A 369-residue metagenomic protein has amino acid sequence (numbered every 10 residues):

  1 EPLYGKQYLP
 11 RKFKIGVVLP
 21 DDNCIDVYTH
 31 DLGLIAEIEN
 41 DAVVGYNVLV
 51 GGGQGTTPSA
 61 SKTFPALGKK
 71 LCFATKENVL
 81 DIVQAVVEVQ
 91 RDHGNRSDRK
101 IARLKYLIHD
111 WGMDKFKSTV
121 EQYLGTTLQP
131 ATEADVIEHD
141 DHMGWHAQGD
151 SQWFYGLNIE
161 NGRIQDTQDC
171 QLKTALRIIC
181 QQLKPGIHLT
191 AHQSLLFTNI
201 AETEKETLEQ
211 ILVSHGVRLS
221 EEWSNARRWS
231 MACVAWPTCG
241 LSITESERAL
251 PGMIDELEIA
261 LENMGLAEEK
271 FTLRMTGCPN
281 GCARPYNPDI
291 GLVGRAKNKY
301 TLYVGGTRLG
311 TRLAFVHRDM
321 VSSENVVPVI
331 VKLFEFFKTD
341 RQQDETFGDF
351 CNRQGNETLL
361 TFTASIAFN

Functional and structural regions predicted by a protein language model:
E1-N369: Peripheral terminal and linker regions in Fe-S/redox and tRNA-modifying enzymes
